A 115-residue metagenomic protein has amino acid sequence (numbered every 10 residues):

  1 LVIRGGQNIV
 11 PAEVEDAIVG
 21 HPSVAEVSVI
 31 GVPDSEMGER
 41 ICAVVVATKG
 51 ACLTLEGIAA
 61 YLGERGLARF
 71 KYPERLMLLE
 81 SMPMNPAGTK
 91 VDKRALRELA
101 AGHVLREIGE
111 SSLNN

Functional and structural regions predicted by a protein language model:
L1-K71, S81, R94-E98: AMP-binding/adenylate-forming catalytic core of the ANL superfamily
V44-V45, M84, G88, G102: Alpha-helix boundary/capping detector
L67-G88, E110-N115: AMP-binding/adenylate-forming catalytic domain of the ANL superfamily
K93-E110, N115: AMP-dependent adenylate-forming
